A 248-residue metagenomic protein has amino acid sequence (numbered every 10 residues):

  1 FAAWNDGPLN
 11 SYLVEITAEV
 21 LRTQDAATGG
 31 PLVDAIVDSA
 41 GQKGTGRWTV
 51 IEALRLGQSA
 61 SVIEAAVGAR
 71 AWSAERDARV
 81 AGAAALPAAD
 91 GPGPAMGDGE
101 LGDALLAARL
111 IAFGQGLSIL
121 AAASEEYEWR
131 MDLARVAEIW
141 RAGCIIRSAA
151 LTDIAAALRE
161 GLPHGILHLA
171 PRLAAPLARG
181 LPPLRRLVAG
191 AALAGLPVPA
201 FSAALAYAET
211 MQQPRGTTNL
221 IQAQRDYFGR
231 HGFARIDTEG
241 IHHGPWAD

Functional and structural regions predicted by a protein language model:
F1-A192, V198: C-terminal substrate-binding/catalytic lobe of Rossmann-fold NAD(P)-dependent dehydrogenases
A178-R179, P183-D248: C-terminal amphipathic alpha-helical interaction region
